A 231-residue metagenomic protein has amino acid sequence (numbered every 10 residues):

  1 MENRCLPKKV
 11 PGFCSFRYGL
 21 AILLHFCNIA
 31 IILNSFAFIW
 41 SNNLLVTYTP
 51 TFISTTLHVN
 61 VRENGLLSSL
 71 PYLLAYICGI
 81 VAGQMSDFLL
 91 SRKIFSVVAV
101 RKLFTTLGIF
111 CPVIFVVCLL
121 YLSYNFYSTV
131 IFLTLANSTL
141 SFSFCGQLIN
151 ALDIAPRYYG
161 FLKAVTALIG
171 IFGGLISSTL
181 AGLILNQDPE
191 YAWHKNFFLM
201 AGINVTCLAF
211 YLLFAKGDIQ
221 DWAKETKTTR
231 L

Functional and structural regions predicted by a protein language model:
M1-C14, P189-L231: Intracellular terminal tails of multi-pass secondary transporters
M1-L44, K93-G108, V117-Y121, L231: Flexible cytoplasmic loops linking transmembrane helices in multi-pass membrane transporters
L20-G83, L140-L152, S177-S178: Extracytoplasmic gate region of multi-pass secondary transporters
I53-S54, M85-S86, L90, L180-E190: Interfacial helix-cap and linker-helix signal at transmembrane-aqueous boundaries of multi-pass secondary transporters
E63, V97-L103, L183-I203: A membrane-interface helix-boundary motif in multi-pass transporters
G79-I80, P156-Q187: A late C-terminal transmembrane helix in Major Facilitator Superfamily
S91, N150-G160, E190: Paired intracellular helix-loop junctions of major facilitator superfamily
V98-G146: C-terminal transmembrane helical hairpin of 12-TM major facilitator-type secondary transporters
